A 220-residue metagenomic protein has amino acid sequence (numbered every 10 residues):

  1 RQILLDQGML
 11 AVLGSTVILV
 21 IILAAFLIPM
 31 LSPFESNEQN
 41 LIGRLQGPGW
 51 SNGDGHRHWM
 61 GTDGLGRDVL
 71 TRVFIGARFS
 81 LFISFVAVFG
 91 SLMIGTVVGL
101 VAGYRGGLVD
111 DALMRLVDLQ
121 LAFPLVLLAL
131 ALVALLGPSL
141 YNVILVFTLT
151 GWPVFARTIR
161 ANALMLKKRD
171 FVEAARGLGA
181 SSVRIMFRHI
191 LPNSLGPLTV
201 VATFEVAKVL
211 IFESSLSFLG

Functional and structural regions predicted by a protein language model:
R1-T96, L100-V101, L108, V126: Gly/Trp-centered helix-boundary motif
L65-G220: Alpha-helical transmembrane segments of integral membrane proteins, especially multi-pass inner/plasma-membrane
